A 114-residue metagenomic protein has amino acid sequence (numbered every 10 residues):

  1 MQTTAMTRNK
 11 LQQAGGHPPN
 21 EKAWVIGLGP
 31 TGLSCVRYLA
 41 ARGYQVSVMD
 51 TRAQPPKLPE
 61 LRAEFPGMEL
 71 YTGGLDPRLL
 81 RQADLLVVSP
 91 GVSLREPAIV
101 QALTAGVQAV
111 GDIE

Functional and structural regions predicted by a protein language model:
M1-G111: N-terminal leader/targeting and accessory segments in enzymes
E114: Non-cysteine beta-strand/loop elements that form the S-adenosyl-L-methionine
